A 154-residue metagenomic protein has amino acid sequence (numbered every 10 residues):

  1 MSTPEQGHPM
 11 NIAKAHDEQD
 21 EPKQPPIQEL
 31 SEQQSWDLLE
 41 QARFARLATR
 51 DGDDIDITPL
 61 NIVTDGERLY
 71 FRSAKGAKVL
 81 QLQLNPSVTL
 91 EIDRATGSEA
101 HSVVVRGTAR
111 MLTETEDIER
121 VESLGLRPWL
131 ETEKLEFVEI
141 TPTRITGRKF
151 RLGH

Functional and structural regions predicted by a protein language model:
M1-E40: Extreme N-terminal tail/first-helix region
H8, K75-V138, P142-R144: Short, structured beta-strand-loop surface elements
Q28-E32, R72-A77: Charged, amphipathic alpha-helical segments
Q33, A42-A45, T143: Structural detector for helix-capping/boundary residues
E40-R43, N85: A short, compositionally biased
A42-A74, L90-E91: Short beta-strand segments
D53, A77-L80, H154: Short, surface-exposed beta-strand-loop junctions and turns on beta-sheet-rich folds
T146-H154: Short, charged, intrinsically disordered terminal tails
